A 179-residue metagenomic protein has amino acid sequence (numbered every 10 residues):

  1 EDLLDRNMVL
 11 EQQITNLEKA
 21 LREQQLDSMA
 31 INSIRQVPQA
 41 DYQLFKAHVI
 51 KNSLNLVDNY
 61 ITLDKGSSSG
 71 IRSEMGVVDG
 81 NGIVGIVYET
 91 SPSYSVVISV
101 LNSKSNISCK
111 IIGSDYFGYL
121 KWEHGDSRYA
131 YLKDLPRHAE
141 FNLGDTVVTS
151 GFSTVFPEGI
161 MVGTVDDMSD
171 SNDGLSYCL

Functional and structural regions predicted by a protein language model:
E1-D2, V9-L179: A secondary-structure micro-motif
